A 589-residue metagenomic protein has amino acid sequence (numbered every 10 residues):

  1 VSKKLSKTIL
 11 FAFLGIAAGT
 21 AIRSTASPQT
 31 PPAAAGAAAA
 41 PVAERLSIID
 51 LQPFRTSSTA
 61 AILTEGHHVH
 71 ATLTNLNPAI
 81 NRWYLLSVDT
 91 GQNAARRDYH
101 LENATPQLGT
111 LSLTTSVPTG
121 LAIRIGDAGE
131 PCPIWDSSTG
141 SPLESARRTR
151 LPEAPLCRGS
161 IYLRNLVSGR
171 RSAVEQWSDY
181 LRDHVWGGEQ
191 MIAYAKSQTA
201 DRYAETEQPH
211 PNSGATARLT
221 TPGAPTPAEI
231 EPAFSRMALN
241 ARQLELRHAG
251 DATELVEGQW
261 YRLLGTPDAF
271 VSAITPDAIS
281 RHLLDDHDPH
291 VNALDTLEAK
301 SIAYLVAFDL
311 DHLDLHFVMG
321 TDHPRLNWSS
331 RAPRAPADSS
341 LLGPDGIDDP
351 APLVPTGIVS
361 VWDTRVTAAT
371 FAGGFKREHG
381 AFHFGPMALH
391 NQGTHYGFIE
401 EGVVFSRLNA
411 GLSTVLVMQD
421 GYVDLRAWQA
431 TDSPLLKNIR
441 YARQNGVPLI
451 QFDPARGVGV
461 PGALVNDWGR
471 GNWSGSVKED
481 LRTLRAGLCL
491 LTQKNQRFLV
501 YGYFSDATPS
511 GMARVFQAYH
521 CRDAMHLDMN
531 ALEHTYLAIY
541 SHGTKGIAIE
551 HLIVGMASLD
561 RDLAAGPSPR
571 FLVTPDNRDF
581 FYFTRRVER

Functional and structural regions predicted by a protein language model:
V1-I9: Bacterial N-terminal signal peptides that target proteins for export
F11-G19: Bacterial N-terminal signal peptides
A21-A34: Signal peptide processing junction and immediate N-terminal pro/mature segment of secreted/exported proteins
P31-V403: Zymogen propeptides
T266, I274, A278, Y304 (+14 more regions): Fold-independent oxyanion-binding glycine-rich loops and adjacent beta-strand/coil segments at enzyme active sites
T296-K300, S406-N409, E479-R482, L572-P575: A short catalytic or substrate-binding loop motif that flags glycine-/basic-rich loops and adjacent residues that bind
M319-S505, P509-M512, F516-Q517: Aspartyl protease catalytic domain
I450-F452, V460-A463, W473-R589: Extended C-terminal subregions enriched in glycine
